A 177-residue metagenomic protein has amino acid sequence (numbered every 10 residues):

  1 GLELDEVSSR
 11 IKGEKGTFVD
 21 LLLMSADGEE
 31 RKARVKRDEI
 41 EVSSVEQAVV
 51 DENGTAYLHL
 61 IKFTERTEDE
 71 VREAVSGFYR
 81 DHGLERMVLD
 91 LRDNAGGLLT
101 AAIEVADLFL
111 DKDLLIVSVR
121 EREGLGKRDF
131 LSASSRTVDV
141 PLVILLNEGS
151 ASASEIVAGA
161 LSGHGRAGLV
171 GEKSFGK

Functional and structural regions predicted by a protein language model:
L2-K177: Cleft-lining beta-strand/loop regions that shape enzyme active-site pockets
